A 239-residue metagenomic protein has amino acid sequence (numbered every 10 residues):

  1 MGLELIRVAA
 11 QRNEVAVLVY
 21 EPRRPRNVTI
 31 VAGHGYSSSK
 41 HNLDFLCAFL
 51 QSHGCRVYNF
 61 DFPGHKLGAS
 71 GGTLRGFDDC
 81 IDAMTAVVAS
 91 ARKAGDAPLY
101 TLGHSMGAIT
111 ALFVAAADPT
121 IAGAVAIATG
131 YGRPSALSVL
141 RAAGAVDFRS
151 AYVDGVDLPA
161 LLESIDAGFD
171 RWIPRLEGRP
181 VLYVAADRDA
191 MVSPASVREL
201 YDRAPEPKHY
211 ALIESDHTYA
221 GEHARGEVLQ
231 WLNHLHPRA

Functional and structural regions predicted by a protein language model:
M1-R24: N-terminal cap/lid segment of alpha/beta-hydrolase-fold proteins
Y36-A48: The serine-hydrolase catalytic nucleophile loop
S37, H65-D96: Catalytic nucleophile-loop/oxyanion-hole region of alpha/beta-hydrolase and closely related hydrolase-like folds
C47-A69: Conserved alpha/beta-hydrolase
F113-A160: Hydrolase active-site cap/lid region
L176-E177, Y183-A185: Short beta-strand/loop motif that positions the catalytic acidic residue of the alpha/beta-hydrolase fold
S193-Y201: Short alpha-helix in the alpha/beta-hydrolase fold that links the catalytic acid
S215-G226: Catalytic histidine-centered segment of alpha/beta-hydrolase-like enzymes
